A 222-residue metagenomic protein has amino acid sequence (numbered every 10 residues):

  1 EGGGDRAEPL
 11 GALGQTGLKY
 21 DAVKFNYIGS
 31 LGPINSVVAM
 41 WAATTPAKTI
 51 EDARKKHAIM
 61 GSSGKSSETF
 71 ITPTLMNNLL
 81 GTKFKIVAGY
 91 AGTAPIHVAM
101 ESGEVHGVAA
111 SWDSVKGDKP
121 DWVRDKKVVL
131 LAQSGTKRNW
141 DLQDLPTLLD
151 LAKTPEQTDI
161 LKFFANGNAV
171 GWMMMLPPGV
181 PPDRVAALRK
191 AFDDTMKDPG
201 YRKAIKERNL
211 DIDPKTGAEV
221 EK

Functional and structural regions predicted by a protein language model:
E1-G2, S63, G89-A91, A109-S111 (+2 more regions): Short beta-strand and adjacent tight-turn residues that come in two discontinuous sequence segments and form the edges
G4-S102, L148-D159, G167-A204: Hinge/capping helix and adjacent helix->loop/strand transition within the periplasmic-binding protein
D5-G17, F70-L79, G107-L151: A ligand-binding cleft/hinge motif common to bilobed small-molecule-binding domains
E68, A94-P95, R138-W140, V220-E221: A short acidic, often aromatic-flanked loop/helix-cap motif at beta-alpha or helix-coil junctions that lines enzyme
T82, V105, L210: Short glycine/serine/threonine/alanine-rich loop segments
H97, L142-L145, T216: Short, well-ordered secondary-structure micro-motifs
G135-T136, L148, Y201-E221: Mature extracytoplasmic/periplasmic domains
